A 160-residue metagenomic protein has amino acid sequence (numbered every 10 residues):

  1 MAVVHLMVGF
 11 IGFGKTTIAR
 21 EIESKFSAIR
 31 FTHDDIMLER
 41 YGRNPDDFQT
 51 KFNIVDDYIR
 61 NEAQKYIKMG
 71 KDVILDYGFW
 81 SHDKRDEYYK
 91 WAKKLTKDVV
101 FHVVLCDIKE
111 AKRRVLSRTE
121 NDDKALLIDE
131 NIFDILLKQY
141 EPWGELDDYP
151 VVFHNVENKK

Functional and structural regions predicted by a protein language model:
M1-H5, M69-K71: Pre-Walker A (Motif I) flank of P-loop NTPase domains
V4, V8, E21, K25 (+2 more regions): Conserved GTP-binding G-domain of TRAFAC-class P-loop NTPases and closely related GTPase folds
F13: ATP-binding Walker
T16-K71: Conserved substrate/cofactor phosphate-moiety recognition/catalytic segment in nucleotide-dependent phosphotransferases
Y41, D86, R113-R114: Short, well-ordered secondary-structure micro-motifs
K51-V99: Glycine-rich phosphate-binding loop used to anchor ATP phosphates in small-molecule kinases, encompassing both
L75-D76, H102-L105, V152-H154: Conserved beta-strand segments of the P-loop GTPase G domain that flank and frequently precede/overlap
L95-V115: Conserved phosphate-donor/acceptor-positioning beta-strand/loop module used by diverse small-molecule
